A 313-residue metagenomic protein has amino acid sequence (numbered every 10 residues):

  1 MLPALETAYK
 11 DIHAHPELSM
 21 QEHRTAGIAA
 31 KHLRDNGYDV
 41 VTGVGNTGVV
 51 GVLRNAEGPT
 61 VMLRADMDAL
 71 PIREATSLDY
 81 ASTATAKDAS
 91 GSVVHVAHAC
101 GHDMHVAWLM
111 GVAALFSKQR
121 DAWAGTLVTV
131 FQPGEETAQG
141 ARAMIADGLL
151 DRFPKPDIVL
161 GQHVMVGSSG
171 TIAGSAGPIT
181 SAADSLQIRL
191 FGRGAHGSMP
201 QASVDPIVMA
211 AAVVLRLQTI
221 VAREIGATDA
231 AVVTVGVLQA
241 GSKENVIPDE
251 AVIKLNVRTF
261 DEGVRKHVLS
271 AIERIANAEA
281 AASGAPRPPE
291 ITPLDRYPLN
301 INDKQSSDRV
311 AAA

Functional and structural regions predicted by a protein language model:
M1-H98, D103-G111, L115-G125: Acidic/His- and Gly-rich active-site-bordering loop/insert found across diverse amide/peptide-bond hydrolases
M1-L5, Y9, H13-P16, G37 (+6 more regions): Sec/Tat-exported extracytoplasmic proteins
P3, M20, R24, I28 (+14 more regions): Conserved active-site and cofactor/substrate-binding residues in soluble primary-metabolism enzymes
E6, A30, M110-A114, R142-A146 (+5 more regions): Predominant activation on well-ordered alpha-helical scaffold segments within soluble catalytic domains
I12, G51, L63, H102 (+6 more regions): Divalent metal-coordination and catalytic microenvironments
L70, A81, T85-A97, D103-M104 (+3 more regions): Histidine/acidic-residue-rich, glycine-tolerant segments that coordinate divalent metal ions
A211-A313: Metal-dependent amide/peptide-bond hydrolase catalytic core, centered on the "pita-bread" metallohydrolase fold
